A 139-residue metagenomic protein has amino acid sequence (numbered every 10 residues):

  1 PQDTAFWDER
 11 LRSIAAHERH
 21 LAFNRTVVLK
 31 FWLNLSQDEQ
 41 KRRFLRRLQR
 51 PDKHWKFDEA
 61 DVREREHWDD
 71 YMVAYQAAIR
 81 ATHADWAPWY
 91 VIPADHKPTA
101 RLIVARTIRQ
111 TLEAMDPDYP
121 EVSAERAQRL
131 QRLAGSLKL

Functional and structural regions predicted by a protein language model:
P1-S13, L21-V73, P120-A127, G135: A glycine- and Lys/Arg-enriched "phosphate-lid" helix/loop adjacent to the NTP-binding pocket of small-molecule kinases
H20-N24, A81-A84: Arginine/glycine-rich "motif VI" loop of SF2 helicases in the C-terminal RecA-like domain
Y71-Q76, R80-L139: NTP-dependent small-molecule kinase module
